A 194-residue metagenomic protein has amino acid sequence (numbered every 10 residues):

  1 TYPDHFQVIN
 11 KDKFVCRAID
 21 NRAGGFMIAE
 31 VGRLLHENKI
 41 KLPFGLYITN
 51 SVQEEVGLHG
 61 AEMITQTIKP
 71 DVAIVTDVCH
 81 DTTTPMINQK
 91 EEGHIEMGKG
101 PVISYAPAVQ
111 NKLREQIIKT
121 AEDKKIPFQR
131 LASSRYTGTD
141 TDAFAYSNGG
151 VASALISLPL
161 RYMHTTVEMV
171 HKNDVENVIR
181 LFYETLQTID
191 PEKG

Functional and structural regions predicted by a protein language model:
T1-V8, N88-Q89, A152-S157: Acidic-glycine-rich active-site phosphate/pyrophosphate-binding loop
F6, T49-V56, V78-H80, R135 (+1 more regions): Acidic, glycine-rich active-site loops and adjacent beta-strand->loop/helix elements that engage anionic groups
K11-E55, V178-T185: Alpha-helical metal-binding/catalytic segments enriched in His/Glu/Asp
R22-G25, G57-G60, G138-T141, T165: Short glycine/serine/threonine-rich phosphate/pyrophosphate-binding segments that cradle anionic phosphate groups
I40-L46, K69-D71, K124, G150-S153: Short coil/turn connectors at secondary-structure junctions
I64-T84: A glycine-rich helix N-cap at a beta->alpha junction
P70, I87-G100: Active-site loop ensemble at the mouth of alpha/beta enzyme cores that anchors a bound cofactor
I95-I179, T185-K193: Active-site-adjacent substrate-binding region of metalloamidase/peptidase-like peptide-processing proteins
